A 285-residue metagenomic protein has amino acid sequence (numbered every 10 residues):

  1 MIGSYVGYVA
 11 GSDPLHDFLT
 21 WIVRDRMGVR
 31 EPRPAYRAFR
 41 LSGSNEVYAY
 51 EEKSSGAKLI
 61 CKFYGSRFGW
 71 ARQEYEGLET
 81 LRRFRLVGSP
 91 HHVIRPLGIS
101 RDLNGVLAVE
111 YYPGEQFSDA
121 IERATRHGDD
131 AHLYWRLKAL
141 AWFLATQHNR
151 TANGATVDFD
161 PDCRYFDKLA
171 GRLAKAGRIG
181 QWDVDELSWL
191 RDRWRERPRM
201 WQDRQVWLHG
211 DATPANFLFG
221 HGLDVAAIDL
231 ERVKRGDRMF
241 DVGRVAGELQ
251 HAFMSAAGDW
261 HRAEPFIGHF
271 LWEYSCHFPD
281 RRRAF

Functional and structural regions predicted by a protein language model:
P14-P34, A152-H209: An alpha-helical support segment within catalytic cores of ATP-dependent transferases
M27-K53: ATP-binding glycine-rich phosphate-binding loop
E46-E74, D129: ATP-binding glycine-rich loop module of kinase domains
L81-V87, E115-D158: Conserved kinase catalytic-core helix
V93-G105: Short beta-strand micro-motifs within the conserved protein kinase catalytic domain, predominantly in the N-lobe
N104-Q116: Conserved short submotifs of the Hanks-type protein kinase catalytic core that shape the nucleotide-binding pocket
A215-V245: Catalytic activation segment of kinase domains across protein kinase-like and atypical kinase folds
D241-P279: Active-site activation/catalytic loop segments of kinase-like enzymes and analogous catalytic loops in related
